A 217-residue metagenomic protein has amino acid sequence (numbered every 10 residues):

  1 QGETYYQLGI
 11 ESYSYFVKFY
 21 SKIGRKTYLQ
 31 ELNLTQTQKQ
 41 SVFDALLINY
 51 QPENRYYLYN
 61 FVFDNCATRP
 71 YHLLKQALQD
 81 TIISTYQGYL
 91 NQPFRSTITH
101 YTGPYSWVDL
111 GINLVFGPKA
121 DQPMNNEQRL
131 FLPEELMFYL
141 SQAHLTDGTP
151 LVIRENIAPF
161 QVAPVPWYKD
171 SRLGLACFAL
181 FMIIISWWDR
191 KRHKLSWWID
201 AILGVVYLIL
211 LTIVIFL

Functional and structural regions predicted by a protein language model:
Q1-V162: Soluble extramembrane regions of membrane proteins in the secretory/endomembrane system
Q161-L217: Alpha-helical transmembrane segments forming the membrane-embedded cores of inner-membrane proteins across
